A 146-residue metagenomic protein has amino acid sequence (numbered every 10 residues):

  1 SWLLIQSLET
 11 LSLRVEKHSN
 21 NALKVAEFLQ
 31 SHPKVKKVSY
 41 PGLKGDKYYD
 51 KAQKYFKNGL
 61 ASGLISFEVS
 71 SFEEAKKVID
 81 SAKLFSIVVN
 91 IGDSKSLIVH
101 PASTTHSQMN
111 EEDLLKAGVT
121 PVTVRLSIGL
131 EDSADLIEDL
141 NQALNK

Functional and structural regions predicted by a protein language model:
S1-I65, S71-A75: Structural motif of enzymes handling amino- and sulfur-group chemistry
R14, S96-K146: PLP-dependent enzyme catalytic core of the Aspartate aminotransferase-like
E27, K76, A134-E138: Alpha-helical elements of the RecA-like P-loop NTPase motor core of helicases
K34-K37, L84, V122: Glycine-centered tight turns that cap/initiate beta-strands
G42, D80-N110: Conserved PLP cofactor-binding pocket of PLP-dependent enzymes
A61-G63, G92-S94, T120-V122: A generic structural signal for well-ordered coil/turn residues at beta-strand boundaries that shape enzyme active-site
K77-K83, D139-L144: Short amphipathic alpha-helices in soluble, non-transmembrane regions that often serve as interface/regulatory elements
